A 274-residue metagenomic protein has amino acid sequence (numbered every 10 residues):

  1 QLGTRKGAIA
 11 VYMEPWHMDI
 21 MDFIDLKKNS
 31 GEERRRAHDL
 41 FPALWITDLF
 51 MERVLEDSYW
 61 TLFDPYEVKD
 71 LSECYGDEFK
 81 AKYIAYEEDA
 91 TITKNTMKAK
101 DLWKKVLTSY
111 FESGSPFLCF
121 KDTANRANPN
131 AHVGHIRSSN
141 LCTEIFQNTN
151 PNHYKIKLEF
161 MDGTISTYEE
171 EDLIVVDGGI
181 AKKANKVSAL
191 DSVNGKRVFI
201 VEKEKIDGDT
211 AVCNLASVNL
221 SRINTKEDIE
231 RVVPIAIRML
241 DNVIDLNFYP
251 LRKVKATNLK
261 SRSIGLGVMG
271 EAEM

Functional and structural regions predicted by a protein language model:
Q1-S166, D172, R197-D207, A211-S217 (+3 more regions): Active-site cavity-forming subdomains of large catalytic enzyme subunits
W16, I237-L246, T257-M274: Core structural elements
W103, E230-V233, I237, V268: Hydrophobic face of alpha-helices
E171, V175-G179, K183: Acidic, low-complexity, intrinsically disordered interaction modules
S188-R197: Extracellular interaction modules
K205, K226-V233, T257-I264: Amphipathic, non-membrane alpha-helical segments in soluble helical-bundle scaffolds
S217-V233, M274: Alpha-helical support elements that line or immediately flank enzyme active sites and cofactor-binding pockets
